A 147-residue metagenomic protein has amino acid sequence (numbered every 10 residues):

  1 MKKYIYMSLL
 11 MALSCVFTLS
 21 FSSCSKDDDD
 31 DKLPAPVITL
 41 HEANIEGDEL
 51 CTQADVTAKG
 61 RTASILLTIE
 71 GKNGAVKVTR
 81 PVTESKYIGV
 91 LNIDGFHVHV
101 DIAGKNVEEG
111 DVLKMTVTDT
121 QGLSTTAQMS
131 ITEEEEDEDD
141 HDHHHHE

Functional and structural regions predicted by a protein language model:
M1-S23: Sec-dependent bacterial lipoprotein signal peptides
C15-G47, E134-H141: Bacterial Sec-dependent N-terminal signal peptides
H41-V82: Post-signal-peptide N-terminal segment of Sec-exported extracytoplasmic proteins
G47-E49, G60-T62, I93-G95, E108-V112: Extracellular Ig-like/FN3 beta-sandwich strand-entry sites
Y87-D101: Aromatic sugar-binding surface patches on proteins that engage polysaccharides or sugar-phosphate polymers
A103-V107: Short, surface-exposed loop/turn segments at beta-strand-coil junctions that are enriched for proline with nearby
M115-D119: Conserved structural position at the C-terminal beta-strand of extracellular beta-sandwich adhesion modules
S124-I131: Edge beta-strands of extracellular beta-sandwich domains
